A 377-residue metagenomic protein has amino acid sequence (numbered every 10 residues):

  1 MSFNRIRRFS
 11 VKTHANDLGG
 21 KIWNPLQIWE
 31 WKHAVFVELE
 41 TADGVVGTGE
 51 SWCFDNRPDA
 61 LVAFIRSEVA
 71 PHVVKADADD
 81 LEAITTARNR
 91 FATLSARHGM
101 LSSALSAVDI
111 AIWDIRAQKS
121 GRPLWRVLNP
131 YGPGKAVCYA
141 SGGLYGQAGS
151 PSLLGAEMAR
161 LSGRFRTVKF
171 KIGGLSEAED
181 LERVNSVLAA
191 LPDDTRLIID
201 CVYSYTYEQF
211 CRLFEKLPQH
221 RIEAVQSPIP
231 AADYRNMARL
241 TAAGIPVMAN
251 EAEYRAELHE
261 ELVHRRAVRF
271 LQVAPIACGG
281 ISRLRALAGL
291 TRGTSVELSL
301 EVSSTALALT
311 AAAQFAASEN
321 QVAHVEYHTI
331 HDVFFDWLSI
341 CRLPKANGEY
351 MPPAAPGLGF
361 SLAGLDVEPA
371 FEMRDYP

Functional and structural regions predicted by a protein language model:
M1-D43, T48-D55, F335-D336: Structured beta-strand/loop patches that form or line metal/cofactor-binding pockets in enzymes
F3-I6, S10, E40-K119: Metal- or metallocofactor-binding catalytic centers and their adjacent structured scaffolds across diverse enzyme
G44, V69, V108, G121 (+7 more regions): Conserved, mostly hydrophobic/aromatic
G47-G49, C138-G142, R166-F170, T195-C201 (+5 more regions): Hydrophobic faces of well-ordered beta-strands that scaffold small-molecule active sites in alpha/beta enzyme cores
C53, I172-G174, V202-Y203, I229-P230 (+3 more regions): Short, glycine/acidic-enriched loop or turn micro-motifs at the edges of active sites
V127-A243: Metal-dependent enolase-superfamily TIM-barrel catalytic cores that perform enediolate-based chemistry
R221, A232-P246, E253-A355: Shared catalytic-loop signature of beta/alpha-barrel
L358-P377: Extended hydrophobic packing segments that form well-structured cores
